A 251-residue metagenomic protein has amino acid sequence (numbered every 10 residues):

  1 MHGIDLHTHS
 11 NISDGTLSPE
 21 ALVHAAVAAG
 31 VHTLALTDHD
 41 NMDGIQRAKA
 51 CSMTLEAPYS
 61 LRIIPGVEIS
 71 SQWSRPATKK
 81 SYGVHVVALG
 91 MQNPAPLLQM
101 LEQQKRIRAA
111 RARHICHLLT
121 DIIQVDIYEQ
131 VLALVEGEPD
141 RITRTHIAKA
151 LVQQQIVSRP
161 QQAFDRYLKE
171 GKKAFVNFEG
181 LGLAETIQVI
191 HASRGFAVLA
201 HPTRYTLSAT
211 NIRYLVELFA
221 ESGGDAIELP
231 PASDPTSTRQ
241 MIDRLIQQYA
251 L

Functional and structural regions predicted by a protein language model:
M1-G83, L168-K169, L181-Q188, S193-A250: An N-terminally biased module of ancient metal coordination in phosphate/nucleic-acid-related enzymes
A57-R213: Extended substrate/RNA-proximal surfaces in nucleic-acid metabolism proteins
